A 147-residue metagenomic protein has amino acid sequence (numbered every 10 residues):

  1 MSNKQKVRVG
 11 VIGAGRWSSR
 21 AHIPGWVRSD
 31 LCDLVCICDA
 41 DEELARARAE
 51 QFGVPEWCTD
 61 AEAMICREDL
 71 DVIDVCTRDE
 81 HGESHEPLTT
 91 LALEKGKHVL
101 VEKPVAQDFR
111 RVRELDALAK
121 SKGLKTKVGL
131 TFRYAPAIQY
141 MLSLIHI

Functional and structural regions predicted by a protein language model:
M1-F52: N-terminal Rossmann-like dinucleotide-binding module
L34, V54, L70-I73: Local beta-strand N-terminus motif with an aromatic residue
P55-D60: Conserved SAM-binding strand-loop segment of SAM-dependent methyltransferases
D69, T77-D79: Short glycine-/small-residue-rich Rossmann-like dinucleotide-binding loops
V72, G82-R133: Beta-strand-loop-alpha-helix segment that lines the small-molecule cofactor/substrate pocket of alpha/beta enzymes
I145-I147: Conserved small/polar residues in nucleotide/adenosyl-binding loops
